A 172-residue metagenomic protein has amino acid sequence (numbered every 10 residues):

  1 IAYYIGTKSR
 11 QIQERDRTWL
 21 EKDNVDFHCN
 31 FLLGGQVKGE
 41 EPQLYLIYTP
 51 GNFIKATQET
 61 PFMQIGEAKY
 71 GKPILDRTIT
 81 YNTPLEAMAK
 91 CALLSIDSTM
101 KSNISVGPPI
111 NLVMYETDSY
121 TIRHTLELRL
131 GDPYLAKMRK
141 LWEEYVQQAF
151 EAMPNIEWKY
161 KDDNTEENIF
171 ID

Functional and structural regions predicted by a protein language model:
I1-D172: N-terminal nucleophile
